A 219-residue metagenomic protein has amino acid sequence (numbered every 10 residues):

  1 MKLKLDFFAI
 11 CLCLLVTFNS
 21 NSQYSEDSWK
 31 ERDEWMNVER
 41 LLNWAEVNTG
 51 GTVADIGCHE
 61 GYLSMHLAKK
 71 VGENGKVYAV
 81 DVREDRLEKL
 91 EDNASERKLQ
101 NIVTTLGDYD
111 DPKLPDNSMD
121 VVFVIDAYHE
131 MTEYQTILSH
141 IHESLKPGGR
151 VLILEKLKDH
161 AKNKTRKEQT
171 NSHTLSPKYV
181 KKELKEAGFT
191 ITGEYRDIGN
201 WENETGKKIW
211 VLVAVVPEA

Functional and structural regions predicted by a protein language model:
Y24-E26, K30-E31, E143-L212: C-terminal alpha-helical "lid/dimerization" subdomain adjacent to the S-adenosyl-L-methionine
G50-H59: Conserved class I S-adenosyl-L-methionine
A68-G72, Q135-R150: A short glycine-rich, Lys/Arg-flanked "PGG" loop and its adjoining helix->strand segment in the class I
R83-E84: Conserved SAM/SAH-binding beta-strand->alpha-helix loop
R97-Y109: Conserved SAM-binding strand-loop segment of SAM-dependent methyltransferases
P112-V122: A short acidic, Gly/Pro-enriched loop at the edge of an enzyme's catalytic core that lines a small-molecule cofactor
D120-Q135: A short SAM/SAH-binding and catalytic strip from SAM-dependent methyltransferases
